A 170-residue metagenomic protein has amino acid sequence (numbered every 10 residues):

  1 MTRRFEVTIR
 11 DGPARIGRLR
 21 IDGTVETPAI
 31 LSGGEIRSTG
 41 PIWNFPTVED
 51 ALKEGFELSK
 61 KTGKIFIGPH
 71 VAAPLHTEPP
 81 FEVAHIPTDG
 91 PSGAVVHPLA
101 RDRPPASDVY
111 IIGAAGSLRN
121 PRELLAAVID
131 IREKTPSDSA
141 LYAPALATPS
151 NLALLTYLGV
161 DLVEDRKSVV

Functional and structural regions predicted by a protein language model:
M1-A100: Non-catalytic, usually N-terminal nucleic-acid engagement modules in DNA/RNA processing proteins
T39-G40, T62-G63, S107-D108, D138 (+1 more regions): Short, well-ordered alpha-helix to beta-strand connector turns
P41-N44, I111, V163-E164: Conserved beta-strand positions in the central sheet of alpha/beta enzyme cores
S59-T62, I86-D89, R122-Y142: Alpha-helix-loop-beta-strand connector modules within alpha/beta enzyme cores
V71-A73, G116, A145-P149: Active-site-proximal loop/turn and secondary-structure-junction residues that shape catalytic pockets, frequently
A100-A106, S137, T148-D161: Catalytic cores of alpha/beta
D108-R119: Glycine-rich phosphate-binding "P-loop"
V169: Conserved small/polar residues in nucleotide/adenosyl-binding loops
